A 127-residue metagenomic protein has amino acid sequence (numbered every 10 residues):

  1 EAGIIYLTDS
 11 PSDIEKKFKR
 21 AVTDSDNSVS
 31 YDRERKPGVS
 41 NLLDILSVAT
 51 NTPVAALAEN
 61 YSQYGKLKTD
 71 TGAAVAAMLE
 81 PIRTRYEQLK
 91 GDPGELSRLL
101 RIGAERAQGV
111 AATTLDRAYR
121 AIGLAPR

Functional and structural regions predicted by a protein language model:
E1-R127: Conserved nucleotide- and phosphate/pyrophosphate-binding catalytic cores in adenylate/nucleotidyl-handling enzymes
